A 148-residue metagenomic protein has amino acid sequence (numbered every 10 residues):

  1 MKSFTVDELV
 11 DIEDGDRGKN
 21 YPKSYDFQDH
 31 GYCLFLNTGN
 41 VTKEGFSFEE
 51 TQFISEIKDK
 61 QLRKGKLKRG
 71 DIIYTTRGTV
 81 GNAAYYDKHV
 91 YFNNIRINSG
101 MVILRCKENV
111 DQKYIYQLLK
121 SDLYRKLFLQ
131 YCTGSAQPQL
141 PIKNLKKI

Functional and structural regions predicted by a protein language model:
M1-K19, K147: Non-catalytic DNA-recognition/assembly elements of restriction-modification systems
D7-V10, K23-K58, I103: DNA target-recognition patches
Y21-K23, Y86: Short beta-alpha junctions and helix-cap segments that line functional grooves
Y25, Y91-F92, A136-L140: Short proline/glycine-enriched turn/loop segments at secondary-structure junctions
D29-G31, S47, K60, V90 (+3 more regions): Short, solvent-exposed coil/turn segments
N37-G39, I97-V102, Y116-I148: Glycine-anchored helix-breaking recognition loops at helix->coil/strand junctions
N37-T38, I57-K120: A short beta-sheet element
F46, I54, A83, F128 (+1 more regions): Short clusters of hydrophobic/aromatic residues that line enzyme substrate/ligand-binding pockets
